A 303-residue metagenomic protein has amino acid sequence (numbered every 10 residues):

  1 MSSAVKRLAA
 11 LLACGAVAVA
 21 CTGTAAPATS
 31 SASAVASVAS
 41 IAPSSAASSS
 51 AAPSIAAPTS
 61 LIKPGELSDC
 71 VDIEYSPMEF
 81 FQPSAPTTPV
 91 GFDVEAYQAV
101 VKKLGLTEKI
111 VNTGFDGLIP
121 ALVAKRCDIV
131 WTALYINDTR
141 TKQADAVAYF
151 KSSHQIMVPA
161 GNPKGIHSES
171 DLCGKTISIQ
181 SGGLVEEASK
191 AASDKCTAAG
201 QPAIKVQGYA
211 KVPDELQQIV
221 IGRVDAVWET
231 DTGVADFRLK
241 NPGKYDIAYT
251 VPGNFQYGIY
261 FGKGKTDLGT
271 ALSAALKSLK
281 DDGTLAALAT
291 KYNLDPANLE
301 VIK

Functional and structural regions predicted by a protein language model:
C21-S31: Bacterial lipoprotein signal-peptidase II cleavage site
A52-A133, K291: Extracytoplasmic small-molecule ligand-binding "clamshell" domains of the periplasmic binding protein/Venus flytrap
E74-S76, T87-K103, L134, Q155-K211 (+1 more regions): Bilobed "Venus flytrap"/periplasmic-binding protein-like clamshell domains and structurally analogous long
F92, K109-P120, K164, I204-Q217 (+1 more regions): Short helix-initiation/N-cap motifs at beta->coil->alpha
V94-K103, N162, S170, K175-T176 (+2 more regions): Extended ligand-binding regions for polar small-molecule ligands
T107-D171: Acidic, polar ligand-binding/catalytic clefts
G117, A133-K142, A188-A192, V220-G253: A ligand-binding cleft/hinge motif common to bilobed small-molecule-binding domains
K151-V158, L239-K277, L294-K303: Periplasmic-binding protein-like
